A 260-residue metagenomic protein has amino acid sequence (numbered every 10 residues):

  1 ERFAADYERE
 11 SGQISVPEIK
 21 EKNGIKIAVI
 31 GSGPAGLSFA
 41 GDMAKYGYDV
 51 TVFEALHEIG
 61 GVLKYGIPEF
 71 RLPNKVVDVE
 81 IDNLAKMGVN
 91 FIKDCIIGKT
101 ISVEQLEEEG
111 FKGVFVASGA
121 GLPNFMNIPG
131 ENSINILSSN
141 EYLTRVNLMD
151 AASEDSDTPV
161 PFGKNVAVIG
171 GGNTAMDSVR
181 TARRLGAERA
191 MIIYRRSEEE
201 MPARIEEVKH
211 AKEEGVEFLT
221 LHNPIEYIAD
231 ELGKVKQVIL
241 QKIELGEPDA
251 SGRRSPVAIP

Functional and structural regions predicted by a protein language model:
E1-A5, T51, A55-E58, G88-F91: Iron-sulfur cluster-binding cysteine motifs and their immediate structural context in ferredoxin-like electron-transfer
E1-E18, H57, P129-N140: Non-heme iron-sulfur electron-transfer modules
E8-I27, T144-K164: A short, basic/flexible loop-to-alpha-helix module at the beginning of a structural domain
I25-V52, T174-R183: N-terminal Rossmann-like FAD-binding beta1-loop-alpha1 element of flavoenzymes
A28-I30, A167, M191: Conserved beta-strand elements of the Class I
A35, E58, G121, T174 (+1 more regions): Conserved Rossmann-like nucleotide-cofactor binding loop
Y48-K64, A190-E199: Glycine-rich FAD pyrophosphate-binding loop
K75-F125, S138-E141, V146-D157, P161-F162 (+1 more regions): A Rossmann-like FAD-binding core segment of flavoenzymes
